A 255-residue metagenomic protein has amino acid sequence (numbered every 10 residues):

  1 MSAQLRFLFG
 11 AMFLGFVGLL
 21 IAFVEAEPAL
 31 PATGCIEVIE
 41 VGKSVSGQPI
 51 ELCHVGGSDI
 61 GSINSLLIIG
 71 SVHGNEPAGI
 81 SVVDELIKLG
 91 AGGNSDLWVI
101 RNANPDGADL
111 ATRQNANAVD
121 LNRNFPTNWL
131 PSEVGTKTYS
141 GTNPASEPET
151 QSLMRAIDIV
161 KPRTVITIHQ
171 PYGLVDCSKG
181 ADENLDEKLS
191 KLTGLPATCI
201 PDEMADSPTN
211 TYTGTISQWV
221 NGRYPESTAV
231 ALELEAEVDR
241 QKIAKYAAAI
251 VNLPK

Functional and structural regions predicted by a protein language model:
M1-R6: Positively charged n-region of N-terminal signal peptides that target proteins for export
F7-E51: Short glycine- and acidic-rich boundary segments immediately preceding or forming the N-terminal edge of structured
G34-I36, H54, S178, I200: Sequence contexts marking disulfide-bonded cysteines in secreted/extracellular proteins
V45, S62-I69, E76-D202, G222 (+1 more regions): Active-site/substrate-binding loop(s) of hydrolase catalytic cores
P49-C53, T228-V230: Short beta-strand micro-motifs in enzyme catalytic cores
E51-S62: Short beta-strand-to-loop junctions in surface cap/lid or active-site-entrance loops
V175-C177, P208-K255: Active-site-adjacent mobile loop/cap segments within catalytic or ligand-binding domains
